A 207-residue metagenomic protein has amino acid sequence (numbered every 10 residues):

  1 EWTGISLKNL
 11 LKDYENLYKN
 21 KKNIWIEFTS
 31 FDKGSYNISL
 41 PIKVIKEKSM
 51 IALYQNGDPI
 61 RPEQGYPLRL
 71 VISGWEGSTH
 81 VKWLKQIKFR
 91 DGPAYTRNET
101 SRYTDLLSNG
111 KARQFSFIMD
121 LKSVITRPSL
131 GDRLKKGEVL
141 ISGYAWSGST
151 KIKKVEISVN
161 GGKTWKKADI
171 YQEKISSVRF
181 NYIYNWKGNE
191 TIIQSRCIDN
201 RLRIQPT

Functional and structural regions predicted by a protein language model:
T3-S6, L10, H80: Stable alpha-helical elements in mature extracytoplasmic
K12-T207: Extended, aromatic/histidine-rich regions of cofactor-dependent oxidoreductases associated with respiratory
